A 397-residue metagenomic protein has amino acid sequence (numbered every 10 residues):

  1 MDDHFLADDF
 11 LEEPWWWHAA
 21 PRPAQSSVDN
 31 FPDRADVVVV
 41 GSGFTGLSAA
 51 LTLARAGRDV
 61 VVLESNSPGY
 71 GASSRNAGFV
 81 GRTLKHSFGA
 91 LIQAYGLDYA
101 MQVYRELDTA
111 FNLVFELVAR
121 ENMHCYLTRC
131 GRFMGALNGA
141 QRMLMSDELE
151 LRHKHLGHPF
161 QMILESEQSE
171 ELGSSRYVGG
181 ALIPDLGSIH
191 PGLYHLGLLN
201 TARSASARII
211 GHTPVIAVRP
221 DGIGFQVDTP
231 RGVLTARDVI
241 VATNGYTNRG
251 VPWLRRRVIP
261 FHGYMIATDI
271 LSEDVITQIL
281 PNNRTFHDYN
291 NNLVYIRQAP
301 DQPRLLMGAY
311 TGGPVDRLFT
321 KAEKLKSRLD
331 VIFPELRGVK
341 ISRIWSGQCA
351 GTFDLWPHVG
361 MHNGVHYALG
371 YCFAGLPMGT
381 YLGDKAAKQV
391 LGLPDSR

Functional and structural regions predicted by a protein language model:
M1-V37, R55: Extreme N-terminal leader/targeting segments of oxidoreductases
A35-V62: N-terminal Rossmann-like FAD-binding beta1-loop-alpha1 element of flavoenzymes
R55-R75: Glycine-rich FAD pyrophosphate-binding loop
L84-S166: Dinucleotide-binding Rossmann-like beta1-alpha1 core, especially the glycine-rich loop that anchors the ADP
R105-D108, G135-L144, A181-N200, I210 (+1 more regions): Short beta-strand to alpha-helix junction loop
N112, R120-T128, V215-A217, V233-N363: Active-site substrate-recognition segment that forms the wall of the catalytic cavity or substrate channel
E150-L151, S175-R237: Helical element adjacent to the flavin cofactor pocket in flavoenzyme catalytic cores
T380-S396: Internal hydrophobic alpha-helix adjacent to the cofactor/substrate pocket in enzyme cavities
